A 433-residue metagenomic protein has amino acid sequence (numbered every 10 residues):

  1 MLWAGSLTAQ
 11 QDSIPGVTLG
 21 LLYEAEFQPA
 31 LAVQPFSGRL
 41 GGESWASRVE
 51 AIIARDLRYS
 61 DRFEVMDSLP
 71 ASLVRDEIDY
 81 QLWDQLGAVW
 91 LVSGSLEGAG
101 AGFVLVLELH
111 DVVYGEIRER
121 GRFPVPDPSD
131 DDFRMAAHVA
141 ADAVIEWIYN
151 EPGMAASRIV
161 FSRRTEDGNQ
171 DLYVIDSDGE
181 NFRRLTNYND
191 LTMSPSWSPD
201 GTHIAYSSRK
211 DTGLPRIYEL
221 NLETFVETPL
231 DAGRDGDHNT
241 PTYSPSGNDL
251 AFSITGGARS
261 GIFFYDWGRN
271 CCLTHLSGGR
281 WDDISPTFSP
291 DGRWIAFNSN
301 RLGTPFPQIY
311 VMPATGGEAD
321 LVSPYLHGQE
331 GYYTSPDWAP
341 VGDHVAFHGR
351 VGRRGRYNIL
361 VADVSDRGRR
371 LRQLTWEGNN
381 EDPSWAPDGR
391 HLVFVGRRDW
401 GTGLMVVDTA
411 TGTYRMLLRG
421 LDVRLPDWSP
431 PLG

Functional and structural regions predicted by a protein language model:
Q10-Q28, V113-T186: C-terminal/domain-edge helix-coil "capping" segments
I14-L82, V92-L96: Short beta-strand->alpha-helix linker/helix-N-cap micro-motif that forms a surface specificity/interaction loop
D76-A143: Amphipathic beta-strand/beta-sheet edge segments enriched in Tyr/Trp
G102-V104, D167-Y173, G213-Y218, A258-F263 (+3 more regions): Structural motif
G153-A155, P199-D200, P245-S246, P290-D291 (+3 more regions): Residue-level detector of Asp-centered blade-edge/turn motifs that repeat once per structural unit in beta-propeller
I159, I204, G247-L250, G292-I295 (+2 more regions): Hydrophobic beta-strand positions that form the internal "hydrophobic ladder" of WD40/Gbeta-like beta-propeller blades
D176-L191, L220-N239, Y265-D282, M312-Y332 (+2 more regions): Multi-bladed beta-propeller domains
